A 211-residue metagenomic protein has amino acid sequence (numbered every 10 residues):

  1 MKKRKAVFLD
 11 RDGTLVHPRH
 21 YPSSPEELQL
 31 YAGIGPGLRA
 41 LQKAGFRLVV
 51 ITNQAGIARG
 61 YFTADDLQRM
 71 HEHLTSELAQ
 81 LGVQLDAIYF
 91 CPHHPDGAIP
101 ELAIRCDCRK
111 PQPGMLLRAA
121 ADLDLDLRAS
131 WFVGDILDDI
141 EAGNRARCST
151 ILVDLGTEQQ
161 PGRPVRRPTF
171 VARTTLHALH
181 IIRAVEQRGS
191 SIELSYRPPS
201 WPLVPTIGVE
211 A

Functional and structural regions predicted by a protein language model:
K2, A64-A87, P95-F132, I136-A211: Asp-based, Mg2+/Mn2+-dependent phosphohydrolase catalytic module
K2-V49: Active-site neighborhood of HAD-like aspartate-dependent phosphohydrolases
V7-R11, F90-C91, V153: Non-cysteine beta-strand/loop elements that form the S-adenosyl-L-methionine
L9-R11, T52, V133-D135: Active-site flanking residues adjacent to catalytic metal/cofactor-binding acidic residues
D12-A32, I57-D66, Q80-Q84, I99-D107: Metal-dependent phosphoesterase signature
T14, T52, T150: Ser/Thr-centric signal marking residues that sit in or immediately flank functional binding/regulatory motifs
T52-R59, C91-D96: Short, charge-patterned binding micro-sites
